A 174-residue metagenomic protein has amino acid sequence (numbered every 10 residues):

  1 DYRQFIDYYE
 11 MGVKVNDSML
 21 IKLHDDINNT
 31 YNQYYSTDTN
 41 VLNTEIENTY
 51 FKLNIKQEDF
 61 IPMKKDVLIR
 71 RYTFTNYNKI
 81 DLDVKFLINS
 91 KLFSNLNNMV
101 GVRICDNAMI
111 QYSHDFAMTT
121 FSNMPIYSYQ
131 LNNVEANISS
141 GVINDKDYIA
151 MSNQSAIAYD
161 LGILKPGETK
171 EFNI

Functional and structural regions predicted by a protein language model:
D1-E47, I110-A136: An extended acidic
Y34-S36, G162-P166: Short glycine/proline-enriched loop/turn "hinge" motifs that connect secondary-structure elements and lie
N43-E47, F51-Y159, P166, K170: Polysaccharide-binding surfaces and accessory modules of carbohydrate-active proteins
